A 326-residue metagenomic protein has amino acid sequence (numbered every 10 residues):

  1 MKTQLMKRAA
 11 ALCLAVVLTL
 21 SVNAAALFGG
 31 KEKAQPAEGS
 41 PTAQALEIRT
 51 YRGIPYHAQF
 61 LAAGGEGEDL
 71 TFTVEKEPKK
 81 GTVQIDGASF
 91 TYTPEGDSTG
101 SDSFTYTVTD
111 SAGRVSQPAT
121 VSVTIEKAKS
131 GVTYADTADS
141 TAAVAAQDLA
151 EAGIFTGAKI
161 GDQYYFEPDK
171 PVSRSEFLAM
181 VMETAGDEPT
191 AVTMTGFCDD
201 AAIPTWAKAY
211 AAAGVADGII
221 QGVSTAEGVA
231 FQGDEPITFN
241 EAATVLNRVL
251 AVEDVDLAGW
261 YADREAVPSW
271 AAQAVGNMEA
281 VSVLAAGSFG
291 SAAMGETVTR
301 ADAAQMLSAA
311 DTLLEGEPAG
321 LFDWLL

Functional and structural regions predicted by a protein language model:
K7-V17: Sec-dependent N-terminal signal peptides
V17-R52, S122-V144, T156-L178, M182-A209 (+4 more regions): Feature responds to low-complexity, polar/acidic, surface-exposed segments characteristic of secreted/exported proteins
A37-E75: Extracellular ectodomain surface segments
T73-A88, A158: Low-complexity "stalk/linker" and mucin-like segments enriched in Ser/Thr/Pro/Ala/Gly
G96-G100: Surface-exposed, short loops/turns at beta-strand junctions within beta-sandwich domains
S101-D102, V115-V121: Extracellular and select intracellular beta-sandwich modules with Ser/Thr-enriched, small-residue motifs on
V108-D110: Conserved structural position at the C-terminal beta-strand of extracellular beta-sandwich adhesion modules
